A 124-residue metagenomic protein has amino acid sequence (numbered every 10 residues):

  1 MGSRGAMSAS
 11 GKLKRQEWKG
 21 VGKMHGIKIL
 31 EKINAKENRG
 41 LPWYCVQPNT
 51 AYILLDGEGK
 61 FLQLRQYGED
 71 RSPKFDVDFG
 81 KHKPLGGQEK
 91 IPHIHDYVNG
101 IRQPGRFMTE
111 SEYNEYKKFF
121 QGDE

Functional and structural regions predicted by a protein language model:
G2-E124: Catalytic toxin/effector domains delivered as secreted proteins or via bacterial secretion systems
